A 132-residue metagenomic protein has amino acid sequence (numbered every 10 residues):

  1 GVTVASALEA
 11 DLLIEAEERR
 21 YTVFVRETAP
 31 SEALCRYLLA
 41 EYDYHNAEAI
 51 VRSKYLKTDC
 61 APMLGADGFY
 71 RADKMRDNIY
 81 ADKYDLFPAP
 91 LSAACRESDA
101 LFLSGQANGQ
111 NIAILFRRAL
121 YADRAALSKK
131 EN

Functional and structural regions predicted by a protein language model:
G1-N132: N-terminal domain-start signal
